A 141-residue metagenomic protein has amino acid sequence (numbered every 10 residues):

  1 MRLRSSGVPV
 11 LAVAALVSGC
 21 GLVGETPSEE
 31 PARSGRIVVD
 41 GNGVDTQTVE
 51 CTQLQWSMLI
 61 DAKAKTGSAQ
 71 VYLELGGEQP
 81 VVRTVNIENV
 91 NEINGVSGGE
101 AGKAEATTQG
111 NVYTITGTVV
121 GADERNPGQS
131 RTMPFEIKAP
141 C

Functional and structural regions predicted by a protein language model:
R2-P9, C20-C141: An extracellular/secretory-lumen and virion-surface interaction module
A12: Flanking scaffold residues of small Cys/His-coordinated metal-binding clusters
